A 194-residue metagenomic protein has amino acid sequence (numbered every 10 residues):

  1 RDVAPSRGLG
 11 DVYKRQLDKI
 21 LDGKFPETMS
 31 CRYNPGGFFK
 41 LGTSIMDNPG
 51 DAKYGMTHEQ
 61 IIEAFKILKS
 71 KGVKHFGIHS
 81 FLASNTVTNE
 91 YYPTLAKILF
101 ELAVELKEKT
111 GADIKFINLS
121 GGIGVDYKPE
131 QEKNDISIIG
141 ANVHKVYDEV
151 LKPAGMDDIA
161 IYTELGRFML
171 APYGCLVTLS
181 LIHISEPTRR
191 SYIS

Functional and structural regions predicted by a protein language model:
R1-Y13, I182-S194: Single conserved hydrophobic/aromatic residue that forms the stacking wall/gate of nucleotide- or nucleobase-binding
S6-R7, D11-V125, P129: Conserved alpha/beta-domain cores
T86-S185, R189-S191: C-terminal active-site-proximal or functional interface alpha/beta core segments in diverse enzymes
